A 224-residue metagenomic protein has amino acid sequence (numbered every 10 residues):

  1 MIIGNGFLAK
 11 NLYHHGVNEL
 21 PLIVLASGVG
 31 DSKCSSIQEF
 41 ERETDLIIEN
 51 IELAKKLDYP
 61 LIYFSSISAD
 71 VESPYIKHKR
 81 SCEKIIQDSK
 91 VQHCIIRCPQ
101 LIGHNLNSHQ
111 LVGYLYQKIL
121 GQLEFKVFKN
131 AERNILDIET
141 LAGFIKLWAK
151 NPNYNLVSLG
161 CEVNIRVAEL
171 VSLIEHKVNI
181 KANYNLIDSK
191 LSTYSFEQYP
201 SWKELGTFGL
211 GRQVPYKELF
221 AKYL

Functional and structural regions predicted by a protein language model:
M1-V17: N-terminal Rossmann NAD(P)H-binding glycine-rich loop of SDR-like oxidoreductase domains
H14-K56, L61-V71: NAD(P)H-binding glycine-rich loop region in Rossmannoid oxidoreductase-like domains and their noncatalytic homologs
L25, P60-S65, C94-R97, N134 (+1 more regions): Structural signature of the Rossmann-like NAD(P)-dependent dehydrogenase/reductase core
H78: Active-site helix of classical SDR
K84-I95, P99-R133, I138-T140: NAD(P)-dependent short-chain dehydrogenase/reductase
E139-L147, K217, A221: Amphipathic alpha-helical segments that line or abut small-molecule/effector binding pockets and mediate allosteric
F144, N151-S195: Mid/C-terminal beta-alpha module of Rossmann-like enzyme folds, strongest in SDR-family dehydrogenases/epimerases
R166-S172, N185-L224: Conserved C-terminal active-site "lid" loop/helix of NAD(P)H-dependent oxidoreductases that clamps the redox cofactor
